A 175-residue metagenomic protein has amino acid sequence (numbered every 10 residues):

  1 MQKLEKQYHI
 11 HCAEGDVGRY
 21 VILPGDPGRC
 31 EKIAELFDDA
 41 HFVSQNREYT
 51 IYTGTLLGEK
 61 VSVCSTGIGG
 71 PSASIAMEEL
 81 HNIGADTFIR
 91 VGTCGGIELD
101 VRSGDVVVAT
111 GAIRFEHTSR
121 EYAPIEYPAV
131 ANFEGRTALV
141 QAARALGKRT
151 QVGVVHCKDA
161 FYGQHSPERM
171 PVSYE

Functional and structural regions predicted by a protein language model:
M1-A138: Metabolite-binding pocket within alpha/beta catalytic cores that recognizes anionic/polar moieties
V101, S119, Y162-E168: Short, well-ordered secondary-structure micro-motifs
V106, E168-R169: Alpha-helix boundary/capping detector
Q141-S166: Histidine/lysine/aspartate-rich catalytic loop segments that bind and position anionic ligands
V172: Pocket-lining segment of extracytoplasmic ligand-binding domains
E175: Conserved small/polar residues in nucleotide/adenosyl-binding loops
